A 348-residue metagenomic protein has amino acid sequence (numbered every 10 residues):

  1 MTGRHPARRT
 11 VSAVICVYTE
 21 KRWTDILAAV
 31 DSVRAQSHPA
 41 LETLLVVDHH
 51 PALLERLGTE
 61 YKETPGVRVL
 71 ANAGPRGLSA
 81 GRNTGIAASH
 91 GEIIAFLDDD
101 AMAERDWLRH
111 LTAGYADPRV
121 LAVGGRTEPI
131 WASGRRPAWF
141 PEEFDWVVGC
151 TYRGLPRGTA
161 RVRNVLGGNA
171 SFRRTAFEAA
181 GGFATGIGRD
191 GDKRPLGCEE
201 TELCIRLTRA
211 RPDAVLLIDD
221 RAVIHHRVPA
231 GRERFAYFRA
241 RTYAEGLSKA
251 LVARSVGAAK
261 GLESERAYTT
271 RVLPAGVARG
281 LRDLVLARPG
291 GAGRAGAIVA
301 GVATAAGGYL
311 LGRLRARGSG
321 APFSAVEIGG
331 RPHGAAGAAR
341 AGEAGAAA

Functional and structural regions predicted by a protein language model:
M1-S32: N-proximal low-complexity "stem/linker" segments adjacent to membrane-targeting elements
V30-A71: Acidic donor-binding segment of Leloir-type glycosyltransferases
N72-S89: Glycine-rich, basic loop-to-helix element that forms the pyrophosphate-binding segment of sugar-nucleotide handling
I94: Short aromatic/hydrophobic "clamp" motif used to bind/position activated sugar donors
D106-W139: Conserved donor NDP-sugar-binding/catalytic core segment of glycosyltransferases
P141-V162: Short, flexible, basic/aromatic active-site loop/helix in glycosyltransferases
G167-F172, A176-A180, I187-A222: A short, conserved alpha-helix in the catalytic core of glycosyltransferases
A240-A244, A258-A348: Non-catalytic, C-terminal membrane-associated alpha-helical segments of glycosyltransferases
